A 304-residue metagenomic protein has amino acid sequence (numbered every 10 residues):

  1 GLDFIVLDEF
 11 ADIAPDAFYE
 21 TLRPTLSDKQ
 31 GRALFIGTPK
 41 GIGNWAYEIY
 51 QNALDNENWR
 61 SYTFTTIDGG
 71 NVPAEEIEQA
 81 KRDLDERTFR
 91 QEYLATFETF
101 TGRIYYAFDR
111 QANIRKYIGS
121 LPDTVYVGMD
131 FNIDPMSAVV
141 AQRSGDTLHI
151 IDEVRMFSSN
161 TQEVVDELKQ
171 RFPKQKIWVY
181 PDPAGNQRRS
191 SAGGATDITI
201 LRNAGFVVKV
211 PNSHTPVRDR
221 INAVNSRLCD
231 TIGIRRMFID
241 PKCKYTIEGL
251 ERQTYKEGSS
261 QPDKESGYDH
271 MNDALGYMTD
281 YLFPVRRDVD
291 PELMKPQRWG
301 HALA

Functional and structural regions predicted by a protein language model:
G1-D3, F97: Inter-Walker segment of RecA-like/P-loop motor cores
D3, D8, I177: Conserved acidic residues
F4, D12-L84: ASCE P-loop NTPase helicase motor core
L7-D8, M129, P181: Active-site flanking residues adjacent to catalytic metal/cofactor-binding acidic residues
A11-D12, I133, G185: Short, glycine/acidic-enriched loop or turn micro-motifs at the edges of active sites
G69-M129, D134: ATPase catalytic-site recognition across NTP-hydrolyzing enzymes
V139-D263, V285-L293, R298-A304: Mg2+-dependent endonuclease catalytic cores in nucleic-acid-processing enzymes, primarily RNase H-like
E265-R286: Acidic, Mg2+-coordinating catalytic module of metal-dependent nucleases/exonucleases that use a two-metal-ion mechanism
